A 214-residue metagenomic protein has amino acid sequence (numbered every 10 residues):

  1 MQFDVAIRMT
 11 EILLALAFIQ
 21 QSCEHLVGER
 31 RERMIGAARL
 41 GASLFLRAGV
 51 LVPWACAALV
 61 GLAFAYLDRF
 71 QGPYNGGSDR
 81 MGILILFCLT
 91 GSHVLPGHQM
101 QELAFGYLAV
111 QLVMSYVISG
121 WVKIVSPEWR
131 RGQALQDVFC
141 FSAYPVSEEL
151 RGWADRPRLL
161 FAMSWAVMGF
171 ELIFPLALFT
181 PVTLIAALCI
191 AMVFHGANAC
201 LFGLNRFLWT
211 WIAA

Functional and structural regions predicted by a protein language model:
M1-A214: Alpha-helical membrane-anchoring segments
